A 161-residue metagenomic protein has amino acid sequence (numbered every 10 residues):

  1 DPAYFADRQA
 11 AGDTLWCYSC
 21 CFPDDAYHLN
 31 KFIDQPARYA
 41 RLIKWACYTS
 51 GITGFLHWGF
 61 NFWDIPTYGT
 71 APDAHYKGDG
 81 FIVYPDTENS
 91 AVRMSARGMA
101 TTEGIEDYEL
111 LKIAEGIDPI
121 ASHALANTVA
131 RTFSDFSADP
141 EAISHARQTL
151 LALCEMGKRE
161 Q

Functional and structural regions predicted by a protein language model:
D1-P66: Catalytic-core regions of glycoside hydrolase
I52, T67-Q161: Catalytic domains of carbohydrate-active enzymes that cleave complex glycans
